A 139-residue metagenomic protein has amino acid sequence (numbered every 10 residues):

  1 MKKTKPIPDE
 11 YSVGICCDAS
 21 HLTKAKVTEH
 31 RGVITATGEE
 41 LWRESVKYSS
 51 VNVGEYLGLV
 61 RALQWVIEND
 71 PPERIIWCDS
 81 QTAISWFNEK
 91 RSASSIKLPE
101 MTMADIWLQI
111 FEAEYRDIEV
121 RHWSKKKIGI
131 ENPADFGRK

Functional and structural regions predicted by a protein language model:
M1-T4, S124-K126: Generic cytosolic/nucleocytoplasmic N-terminal low-complexity/intrinsically disordered segments
K2-V53, W65: RNase H-like nuclease fold core
S20-K24, L63-R138: RNase H catalytic domain
E39-W42, Y56-L57, E100-M103: Glycine-rich loops and low-complexity Gly/Arg-rich segments that provide flexible linkers or classic glycine-based
G54-A62: An active-site-proximal "capping" alpha-helix that borders the catalytic cofactor pocket
